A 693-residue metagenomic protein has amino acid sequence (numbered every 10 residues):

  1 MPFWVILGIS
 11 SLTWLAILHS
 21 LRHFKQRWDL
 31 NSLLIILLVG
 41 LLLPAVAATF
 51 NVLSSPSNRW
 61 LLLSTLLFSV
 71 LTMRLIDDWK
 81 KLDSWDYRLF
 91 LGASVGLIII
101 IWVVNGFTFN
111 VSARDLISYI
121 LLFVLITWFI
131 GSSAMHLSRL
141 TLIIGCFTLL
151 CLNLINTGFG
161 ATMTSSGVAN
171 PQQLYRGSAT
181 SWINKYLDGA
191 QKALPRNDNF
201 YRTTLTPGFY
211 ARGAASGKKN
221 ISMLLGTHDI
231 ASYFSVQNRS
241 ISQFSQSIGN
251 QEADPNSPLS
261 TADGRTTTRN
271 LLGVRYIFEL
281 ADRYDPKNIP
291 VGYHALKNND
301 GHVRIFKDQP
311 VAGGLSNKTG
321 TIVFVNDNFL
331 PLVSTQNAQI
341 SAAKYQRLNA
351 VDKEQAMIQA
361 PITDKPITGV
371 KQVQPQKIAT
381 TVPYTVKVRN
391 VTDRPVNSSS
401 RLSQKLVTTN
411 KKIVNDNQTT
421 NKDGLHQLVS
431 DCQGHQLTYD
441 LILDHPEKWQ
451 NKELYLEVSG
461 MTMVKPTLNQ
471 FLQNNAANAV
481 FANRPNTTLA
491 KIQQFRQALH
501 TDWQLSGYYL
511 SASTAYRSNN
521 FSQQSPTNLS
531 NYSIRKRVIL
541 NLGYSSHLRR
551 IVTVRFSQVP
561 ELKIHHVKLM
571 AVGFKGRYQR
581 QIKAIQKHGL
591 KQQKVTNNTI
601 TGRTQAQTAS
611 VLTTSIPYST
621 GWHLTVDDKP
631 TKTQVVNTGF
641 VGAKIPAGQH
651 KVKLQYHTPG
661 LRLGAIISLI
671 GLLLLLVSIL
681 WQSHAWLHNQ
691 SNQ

Functional and structural regions predicted by a protein language model:
M1-S11, L82-W85: Hydrophobic alpha-helical transmembrane segments
I6-N31, T127-S133: Hydrophobic, aromatic-rich transmembrane alpha-helices and their immediate juxtamembrane boundary segments
S32-A45, N51-A179, Y656-Q693: Contiguous transmembrane helix-bundle modules in multi-pass membrane proteins
R114-D115, N156-D188, P526, S530-S533 (+3 more regions): Membrane-proximal, lumen/periplasm-facing interface regions of secretory-pathway glyco- and lipid-modifying enzymes
L152-Q173, L194-T266, N520, S619: Extracytoplasmic/lumenal acceptor-recognition loop(s) of multi-pass membrane glycoenzymes
L225-A342, D364, T368-G369, Q374: A cross-kingdom signal targeting lumenal/periplasmic-facing segments of multi-pass membrane and secretory-pathway
N270-G273, P286-G292, L315-G424, S557-R577: Catalytic cores of secreted or luminal carbohydrate-active enzymes
N390-Q693: Active-site-proximal, structured, solvent-exposed surfaces of multi-pass membrane proteins that position macromolecular
